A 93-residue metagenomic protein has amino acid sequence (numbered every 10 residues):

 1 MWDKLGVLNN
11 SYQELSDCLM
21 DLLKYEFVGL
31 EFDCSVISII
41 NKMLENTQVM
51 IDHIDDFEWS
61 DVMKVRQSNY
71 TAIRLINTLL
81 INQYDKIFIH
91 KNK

Functional and structural regions predicted by a protein language model:
M1-F27: Short terminal alpha-helical segments
N10, M20-L22, S38, S60 (+2 more regions): Glycine-centered signal
S11, K24-E26, E31, N69 (+1 more regions): Intrinsically disordered, low-complexity N-terminal regions enriched in serine/proline/glycine with scattered basic
S16-L19, L23-E26, L44-I54, I73-L80 (+1 more regions): A structural signal for well-ordered alpha-helices, especially hydrophobic packing surfaces of coiled-coils
G29-T71: Acidic, low-complexity, intrinsically disordered interaction modules
V62-K93: Amphipathic alpha-helical binding modules
